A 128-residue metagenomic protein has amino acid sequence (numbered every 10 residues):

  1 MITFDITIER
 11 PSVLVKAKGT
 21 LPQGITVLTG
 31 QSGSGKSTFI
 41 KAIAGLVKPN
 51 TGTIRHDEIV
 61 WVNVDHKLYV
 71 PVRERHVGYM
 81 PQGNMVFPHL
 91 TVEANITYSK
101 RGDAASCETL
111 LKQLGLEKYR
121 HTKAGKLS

Functional and structural regions predicted by a protein language model:
Q31-G35: Walker A (P-loop) phosphate-binding loop of ABC-type ATPase nucleotide-binding domains
A44: Helix-to-loop junction immediately C-terminal to a conserved catalytic motif
G52-V64: Conserved ABC transporter NBD signature motif
I59-V62, A104-R120: Conserved ABC ATPase "signature" region
W61-G78: ABC ATPase NBD coupling module
P88-T97: Short coil-to-helix segment of the ABC ATPase nucleotide-binding domain corresponding to the Q-loop/switch region
T122-S128: Conserved ABC ATPase signature
